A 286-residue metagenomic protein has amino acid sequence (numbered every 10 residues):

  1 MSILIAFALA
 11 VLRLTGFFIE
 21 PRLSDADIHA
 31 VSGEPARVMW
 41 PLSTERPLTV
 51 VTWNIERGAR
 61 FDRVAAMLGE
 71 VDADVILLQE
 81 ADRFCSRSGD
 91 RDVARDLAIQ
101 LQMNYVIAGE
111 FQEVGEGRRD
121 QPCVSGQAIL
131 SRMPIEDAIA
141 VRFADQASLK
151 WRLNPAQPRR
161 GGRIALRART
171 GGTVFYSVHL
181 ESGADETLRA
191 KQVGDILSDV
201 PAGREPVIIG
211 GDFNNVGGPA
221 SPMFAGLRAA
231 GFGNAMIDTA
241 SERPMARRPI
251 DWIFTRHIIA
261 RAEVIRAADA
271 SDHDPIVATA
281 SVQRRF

Functional and structural regions predicted by a protein language model:
M1-V75, R83-F84, I99, N104-F286: Active-site regions of metal-assisted phosphoester/phosphodiester hydrolases, unifying DNase/endonuclease modules
S88-G89: Short, flexible, glycine-rich and Lys/Arg-enriched loop motifs at helix boundaries that contact anionic partners
R95: Active-site phosphate/pyrophosphate- and oxyanion-stabilizing loops and adjacent acidic/basic residues in soluble
